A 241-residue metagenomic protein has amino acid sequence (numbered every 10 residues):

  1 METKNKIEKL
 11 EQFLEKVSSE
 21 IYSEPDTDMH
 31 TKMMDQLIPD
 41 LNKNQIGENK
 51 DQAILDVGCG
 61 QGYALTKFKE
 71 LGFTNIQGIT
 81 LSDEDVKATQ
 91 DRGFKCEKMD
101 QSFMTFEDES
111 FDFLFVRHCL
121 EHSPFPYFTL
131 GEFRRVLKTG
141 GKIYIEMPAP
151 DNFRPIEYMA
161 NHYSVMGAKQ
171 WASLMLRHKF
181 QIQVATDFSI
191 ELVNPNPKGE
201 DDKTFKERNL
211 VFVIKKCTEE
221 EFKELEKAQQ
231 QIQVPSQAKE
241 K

Functional and structural regions predicted by a protein language model:
M1-M104, F113, L130, E207-V211 (+1 more regions): Conserved N-terminal segment of class I S-adenosyl-L-methionine
V116-C119: A short beta-strand submotif of the Rossmann-like class I SAM-dependent methyltransferase core that lines
P124-F128, P155: Short N-terminal helix/helix-N-cap motif within the alpha/beta-hydrolase-1
Y127-T139: A short glycine-rich, Lys/Arg-flanked "PGG" loop and its adjoining helix->strand segment in the class I
G140-M147: Conserved beta-strand signature within the Rossmann-like core of class I S-adenosyl-L-methionine
P148-F153, F188-I190: Short "lid" loop at the C-terminus of a central beta-strand within the Rossmann-like core of SAM-dependent
P155-S173: Acceptor-substrate binding/catalytic loop of class I
F180-L192: Conserved S-adenosyl-L-methionine
